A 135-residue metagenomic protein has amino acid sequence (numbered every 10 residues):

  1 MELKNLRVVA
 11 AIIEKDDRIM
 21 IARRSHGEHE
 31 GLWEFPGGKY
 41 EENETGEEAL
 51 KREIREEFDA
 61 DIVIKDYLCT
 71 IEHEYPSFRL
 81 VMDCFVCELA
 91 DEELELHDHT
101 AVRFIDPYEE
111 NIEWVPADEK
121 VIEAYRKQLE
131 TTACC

Functional and structural regions predicted by a protein language model:
M1-I19, K39: Conserved N-terminal beta-strand and adjoining loop/helix that marks the start of the Nudix/MutT-like hydrolase domain
M1-L3, R126-C135: Generic C-terminal helix-cap and adjacent flexible tail
R7, R55, D59-D91: Active-site segment of metal-dependent pyrophosphate-handling enzymes, primarily the Nudix hydrolase catalytic core
E28-L32: A conserved beta-turn-beta hairpin within the catalytic core of GNAT-like acetyltransferases that forms part
F35-Y67: The catalytic Nudix box helix
V86, E95-R126: NUDIX/MutT-family hydrolases
